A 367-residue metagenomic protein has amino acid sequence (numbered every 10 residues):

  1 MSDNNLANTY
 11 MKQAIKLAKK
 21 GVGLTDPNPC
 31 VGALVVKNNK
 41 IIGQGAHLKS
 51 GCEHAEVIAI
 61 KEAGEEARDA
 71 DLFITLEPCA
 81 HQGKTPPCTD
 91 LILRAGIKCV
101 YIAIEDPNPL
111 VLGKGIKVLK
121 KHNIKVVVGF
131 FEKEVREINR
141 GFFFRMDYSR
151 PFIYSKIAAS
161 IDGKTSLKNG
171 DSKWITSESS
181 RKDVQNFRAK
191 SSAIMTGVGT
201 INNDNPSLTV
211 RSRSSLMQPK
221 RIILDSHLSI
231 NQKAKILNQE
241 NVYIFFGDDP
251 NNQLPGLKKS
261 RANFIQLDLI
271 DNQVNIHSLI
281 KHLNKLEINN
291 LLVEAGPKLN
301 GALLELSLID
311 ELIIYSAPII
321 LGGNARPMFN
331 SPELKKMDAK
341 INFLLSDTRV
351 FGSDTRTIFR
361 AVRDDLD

Functional and structural regions predicted by a protein language model:
S2-K12, L17-G21, D26-N28, Q44 (+2 more regions): Enzymes that bind and transform nitrogen-containing heteroaromatic metabolites
I15, I60, T89, R136-N139 (+1 more regions): Conserved protein kinase catalytic domain
K19, I97, I102-E105, I124 (+3 more regions): A broad detector of the eukaryotic-type serine/threonine protein kinase catalytic domain
V22-T25, S50-A55, A80-G83, M146-S149 (+1 more regions): Short acidic/polar alpha-helix capping motifs at helix-coil junctions
G23-P27, I116, F130-A158: Proteins enriched for Cys/Gly/acidic motifs involved in redox and nucleic-acid/cofactor modification
T25-N39: N-terminal glycine-rich anion-binding loops that anchor highly charged ligand groups
V35-E134, K220, P250, I270 (+1 more regions): Zn2+-dependent cytidine deaminase-like catalytic core
N108, L112, V128-F131, M146-R150 (+1 more regions): Short capping loops/turns at secondary-structure boundaries
